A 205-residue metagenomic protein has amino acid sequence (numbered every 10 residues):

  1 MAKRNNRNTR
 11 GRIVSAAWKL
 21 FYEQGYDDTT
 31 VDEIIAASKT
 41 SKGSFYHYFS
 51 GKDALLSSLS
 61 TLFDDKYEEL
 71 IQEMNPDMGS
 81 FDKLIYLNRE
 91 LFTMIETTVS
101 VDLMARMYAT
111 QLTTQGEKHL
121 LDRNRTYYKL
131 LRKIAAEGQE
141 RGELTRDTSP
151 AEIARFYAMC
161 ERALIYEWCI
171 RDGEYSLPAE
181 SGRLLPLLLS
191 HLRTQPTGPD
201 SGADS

Functional and structural regions predicted by a protein language model:
M1-Q24, D28-T40, A54: Basic, helix-initiating cap at the start of DNA-binding domains
M1-R7, P196-S205: N-terminal intrinsically disordered/low-complexity leader segments
K39-F49: Short hydrophobic/aromatic patch on the recognition helix
F49, L56-F63: Alpha-helical DNA-contacting segments of helix-turn-helix folds
S58, Q72-V99, P150-Y157, P178 (+1 more regions): Hydrophobic alpha-helical connector segments
E68, Q115-R141, A151-R155, M159 (+2 more regions): Amphipathic alpha-helical packing segments from all-alpha helical-bundle domains
T93-T97, K133, E137, R155-Y175 (+1 more regions): Amphipathic C-terminal alpha-helical segment
I95-Q115, Y166, I170: Amphipathic alpha-helical segments used for helix-helix packing
